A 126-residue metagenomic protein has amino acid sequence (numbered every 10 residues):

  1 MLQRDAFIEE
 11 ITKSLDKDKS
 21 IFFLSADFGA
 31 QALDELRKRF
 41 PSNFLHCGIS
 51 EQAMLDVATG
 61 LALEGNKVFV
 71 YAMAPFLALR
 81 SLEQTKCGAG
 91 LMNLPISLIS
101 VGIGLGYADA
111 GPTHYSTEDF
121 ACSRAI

Functional and structural regions predicted by a protein language model:
M1-I126: Thiamine diphosphate
